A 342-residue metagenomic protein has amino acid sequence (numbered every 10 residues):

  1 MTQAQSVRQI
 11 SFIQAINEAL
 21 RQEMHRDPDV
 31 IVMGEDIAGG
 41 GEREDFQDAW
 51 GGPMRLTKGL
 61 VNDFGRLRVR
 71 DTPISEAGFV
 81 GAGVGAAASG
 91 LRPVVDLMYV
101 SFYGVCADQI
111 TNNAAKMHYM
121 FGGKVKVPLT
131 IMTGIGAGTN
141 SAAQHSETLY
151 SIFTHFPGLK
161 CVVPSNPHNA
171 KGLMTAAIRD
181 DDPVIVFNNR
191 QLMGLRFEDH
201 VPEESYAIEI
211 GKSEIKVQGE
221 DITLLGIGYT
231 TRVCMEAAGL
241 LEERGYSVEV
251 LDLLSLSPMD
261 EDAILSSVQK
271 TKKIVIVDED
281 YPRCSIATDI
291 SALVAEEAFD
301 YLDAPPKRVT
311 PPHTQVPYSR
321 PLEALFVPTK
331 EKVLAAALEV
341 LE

Functional and structural regions predicted by a protein language model:
M1-F187, L192, A324: Thiamine diphosphate
G41-D63, V125-T130, R190-E342: Thiamine diphosphate
